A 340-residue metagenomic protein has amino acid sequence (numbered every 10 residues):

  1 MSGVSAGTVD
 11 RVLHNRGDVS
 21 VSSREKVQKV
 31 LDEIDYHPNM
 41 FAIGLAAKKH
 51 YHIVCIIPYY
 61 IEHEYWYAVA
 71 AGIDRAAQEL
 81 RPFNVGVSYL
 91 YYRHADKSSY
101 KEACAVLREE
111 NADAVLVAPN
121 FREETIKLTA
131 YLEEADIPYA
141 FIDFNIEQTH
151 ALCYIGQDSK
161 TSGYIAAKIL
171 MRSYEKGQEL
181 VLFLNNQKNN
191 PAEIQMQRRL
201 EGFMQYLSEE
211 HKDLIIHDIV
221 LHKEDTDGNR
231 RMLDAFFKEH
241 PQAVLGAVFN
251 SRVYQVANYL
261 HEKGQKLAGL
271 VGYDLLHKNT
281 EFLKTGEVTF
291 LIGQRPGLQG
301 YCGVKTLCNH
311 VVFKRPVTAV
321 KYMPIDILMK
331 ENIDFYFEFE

Functional and structural regions predicted by a protein language model:
M1-A47: N-terminal helix-turn-helix DNA-binding module of bacterial transcription factors
V30, I34, P191, L207 (+1 more regions): Hinge/cleft segment of the Venus flytrap/periplasmic-binding protein
N39-S98: Amphipathic helical "hinge" segments at domain boundaries
P58-Y67, S88-S98, F121, G156-S162 (+5 more regions): Hinge/beta->alpha junction and helix N-cap segments in small-molecule ligand-binding domains
E79-F83, A135, L207-L214, H261-L267: Short helix-capping segments at alpha-helix termini
A114-E133, H217-K278: Hydrophobic alpha-helical
E124-T161, L276-K284: Flexible loop/hinge segments that line or gate small-molecule binding clefts
Y154-V181, N229, R295-V312: Hydrophobic alpha-helical segments within soluble ligand-binding/sensing domains
